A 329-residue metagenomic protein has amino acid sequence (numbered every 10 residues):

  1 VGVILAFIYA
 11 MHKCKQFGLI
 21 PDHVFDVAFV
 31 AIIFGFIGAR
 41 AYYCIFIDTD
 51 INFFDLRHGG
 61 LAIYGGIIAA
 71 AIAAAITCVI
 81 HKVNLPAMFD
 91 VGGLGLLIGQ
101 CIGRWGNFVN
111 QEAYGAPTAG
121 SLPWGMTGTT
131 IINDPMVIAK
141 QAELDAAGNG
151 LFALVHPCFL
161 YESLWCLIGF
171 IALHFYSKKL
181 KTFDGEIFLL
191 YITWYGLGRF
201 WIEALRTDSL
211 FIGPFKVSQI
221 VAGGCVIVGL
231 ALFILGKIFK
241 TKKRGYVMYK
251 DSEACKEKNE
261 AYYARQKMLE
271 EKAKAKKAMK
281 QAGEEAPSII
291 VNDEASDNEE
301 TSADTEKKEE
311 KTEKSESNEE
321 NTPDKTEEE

Functional and structural regions predicted by a protein language model:
V1-T301, P323-E329: A feature for loop-to-transmembrane-helix boundaries and adjacent hydrophobic helices in multi-pass integral membrane
E306-E329: N-terminal leader/transit sequences and adjacent low-complexity N-terminal tails of integral membrane proteins
